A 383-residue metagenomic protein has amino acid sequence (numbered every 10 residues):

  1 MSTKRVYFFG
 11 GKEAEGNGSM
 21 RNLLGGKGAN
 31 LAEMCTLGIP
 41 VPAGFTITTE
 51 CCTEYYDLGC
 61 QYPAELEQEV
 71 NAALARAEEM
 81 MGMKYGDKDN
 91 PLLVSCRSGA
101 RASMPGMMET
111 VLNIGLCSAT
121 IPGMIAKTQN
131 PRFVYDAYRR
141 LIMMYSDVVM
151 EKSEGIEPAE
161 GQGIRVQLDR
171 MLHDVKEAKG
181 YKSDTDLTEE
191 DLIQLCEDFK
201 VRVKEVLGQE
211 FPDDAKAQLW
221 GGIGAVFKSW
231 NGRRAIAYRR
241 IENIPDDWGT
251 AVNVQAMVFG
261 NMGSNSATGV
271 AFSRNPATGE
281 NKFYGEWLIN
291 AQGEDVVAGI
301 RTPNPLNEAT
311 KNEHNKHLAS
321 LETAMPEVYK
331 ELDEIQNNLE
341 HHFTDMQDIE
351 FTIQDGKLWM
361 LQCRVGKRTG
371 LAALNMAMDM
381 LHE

Functional and structural regions predicted by a protein language model:
M1-E383: Nucleotide/phosphate-binding sheet-loop regions of phosphoryl- and nucleotidyl-transfer enzymes
